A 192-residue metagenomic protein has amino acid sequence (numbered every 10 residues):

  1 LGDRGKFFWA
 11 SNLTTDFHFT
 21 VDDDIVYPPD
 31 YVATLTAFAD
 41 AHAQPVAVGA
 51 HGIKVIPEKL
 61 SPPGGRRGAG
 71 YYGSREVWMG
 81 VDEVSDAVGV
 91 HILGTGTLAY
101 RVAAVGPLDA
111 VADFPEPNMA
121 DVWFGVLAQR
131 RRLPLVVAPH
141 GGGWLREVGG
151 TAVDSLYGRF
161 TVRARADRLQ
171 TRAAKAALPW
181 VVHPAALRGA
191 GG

Functional and structural regions predicted by a protein language model:
L1-G5, P117-N118: A short, glycine-/small-residue-rich helix N-cap motif at loop->alpha-helix starts within glycosyltransferase
F7-F17: Active-site nucleotide-sugar/metal-binding loop of Leloir-type enzymes
A10, V26-A112: Conserved catalytic core of nucleotide-sugar-dependent glycosyltransferases
T15, A43-P45, L133: Short, high-confidence coil segments that cap the C-terminus of an alpha-helix and link into the following beta-strand
D16-V26: Short beta-strand-to-loop acidic/aromatic patch adjacent to the donor-nucleotide binding site
D109-G192: C-terminal catalytic/acceptor-binding lobe
